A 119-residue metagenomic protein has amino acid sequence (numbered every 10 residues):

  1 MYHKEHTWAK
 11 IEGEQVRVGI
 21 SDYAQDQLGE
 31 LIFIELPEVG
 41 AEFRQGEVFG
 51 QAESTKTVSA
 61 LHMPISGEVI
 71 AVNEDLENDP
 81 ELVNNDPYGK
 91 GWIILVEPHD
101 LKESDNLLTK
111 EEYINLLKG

Functional and structural regions predicted by a protein language model:
M1-V48, E81, N85-G119: Acidic, low-complexity mobile loops and tails
A9-I11, T55, V72-D75: Residue-level recognition of beta-strand microenvironments
Q15, S66-E68: Structural motif
D22, K56, I65: A short beta-strand motif that forms part of the nucleic acid-binding face of small beta-barrel RNA-binding folds
E53-H62, D79-E81: Short, Lys/Arg- and Gly-enriched loop/turn segments at beta-strand edges
M63-S66, K110: ATP/adenylate-binding site constellation spanning eukaryotic-like Ser/Thr protein kinases, ABC-transporter
